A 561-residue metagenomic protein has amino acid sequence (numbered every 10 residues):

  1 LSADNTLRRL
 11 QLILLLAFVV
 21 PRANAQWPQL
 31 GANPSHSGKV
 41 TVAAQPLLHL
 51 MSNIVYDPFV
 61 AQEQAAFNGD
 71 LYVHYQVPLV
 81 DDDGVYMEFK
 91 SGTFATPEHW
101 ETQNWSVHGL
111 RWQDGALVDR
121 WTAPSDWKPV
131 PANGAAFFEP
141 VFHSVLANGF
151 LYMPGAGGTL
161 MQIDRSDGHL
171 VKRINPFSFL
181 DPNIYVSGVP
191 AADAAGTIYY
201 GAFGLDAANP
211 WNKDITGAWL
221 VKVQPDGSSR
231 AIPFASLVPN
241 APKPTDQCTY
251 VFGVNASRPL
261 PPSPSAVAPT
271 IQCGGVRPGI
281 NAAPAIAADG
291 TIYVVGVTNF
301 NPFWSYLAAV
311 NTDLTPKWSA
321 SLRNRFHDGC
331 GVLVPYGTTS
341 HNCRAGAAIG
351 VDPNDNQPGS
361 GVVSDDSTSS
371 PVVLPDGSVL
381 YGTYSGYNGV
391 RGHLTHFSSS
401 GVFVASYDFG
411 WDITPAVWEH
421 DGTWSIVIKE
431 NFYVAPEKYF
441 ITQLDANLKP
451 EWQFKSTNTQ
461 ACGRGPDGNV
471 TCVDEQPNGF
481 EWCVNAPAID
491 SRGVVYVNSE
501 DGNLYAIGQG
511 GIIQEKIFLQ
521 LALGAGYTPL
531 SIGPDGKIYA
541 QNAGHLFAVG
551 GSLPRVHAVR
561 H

Functional and structural regions predicted by a protein language model:
L1-Q11: Bacterial N-terminal signal peptides that target proteins for export
N5-T6, V19, H557: Intrinsically disordered, low-complexity regions enriched in serine, threonine, proline and polar/charged residues
R9-V19: Bacterial N-terminal signal peptides
A23-R560: Noncatalytic, solvent-exposed loop/strand surfaces of beta-propeller-type extracellular/periplasmic domains
